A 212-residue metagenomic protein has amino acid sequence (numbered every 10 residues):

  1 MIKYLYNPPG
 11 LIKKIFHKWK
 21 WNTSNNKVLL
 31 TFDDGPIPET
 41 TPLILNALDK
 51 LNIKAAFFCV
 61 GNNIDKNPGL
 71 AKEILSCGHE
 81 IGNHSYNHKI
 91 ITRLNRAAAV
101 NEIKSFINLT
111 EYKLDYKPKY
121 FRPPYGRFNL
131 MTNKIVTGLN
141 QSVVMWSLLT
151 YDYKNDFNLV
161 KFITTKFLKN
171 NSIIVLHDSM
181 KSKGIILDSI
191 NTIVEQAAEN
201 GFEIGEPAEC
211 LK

Functional and structural regions predicted by a protein language model:
M1-T31, P36-N52, K66, T192-E195 (+1 more regions): N-terminal pre-catalytic segment of deacetylase/amide-hydrolase enzymes
F32-D34, C59-N62, N83-S85, P123-Y125 (+3 more regions): A cross-domain feature marking catalytic cores of carbohydrate-active enzymes and several ubiquitous metabolic/repair
G35-E39, C59-N67, K89-A97, R122-F128 (+2 more regions): Acidic-and-aromatic substrate-binding clefts and catalytic sites of carbohydrate-active enzymes
L45-K54, E80, K89, R96-R127 (+3 more regions): CE4/NodB-like, metal-dependent polysaccharide N-deacetylase domain that modifies extracellular/periplasmic N-acetylated
K50-S76: A short, conserved beta-to-alpha structural element at the edge of catalytic cores that scaffolds binding
G69-K72, R96-K104, F157-F162, D188-N191: Charged helix-capping and loop-helix junction motifs
R127, N133-F167, G201-L211: His/Asp/Glu-enriched short active-site or ligand-binding loop at hydrolase and phosphoryl-transfer sites
K169-E209: Catalytic grooves of carbohydrate-active enzymes
